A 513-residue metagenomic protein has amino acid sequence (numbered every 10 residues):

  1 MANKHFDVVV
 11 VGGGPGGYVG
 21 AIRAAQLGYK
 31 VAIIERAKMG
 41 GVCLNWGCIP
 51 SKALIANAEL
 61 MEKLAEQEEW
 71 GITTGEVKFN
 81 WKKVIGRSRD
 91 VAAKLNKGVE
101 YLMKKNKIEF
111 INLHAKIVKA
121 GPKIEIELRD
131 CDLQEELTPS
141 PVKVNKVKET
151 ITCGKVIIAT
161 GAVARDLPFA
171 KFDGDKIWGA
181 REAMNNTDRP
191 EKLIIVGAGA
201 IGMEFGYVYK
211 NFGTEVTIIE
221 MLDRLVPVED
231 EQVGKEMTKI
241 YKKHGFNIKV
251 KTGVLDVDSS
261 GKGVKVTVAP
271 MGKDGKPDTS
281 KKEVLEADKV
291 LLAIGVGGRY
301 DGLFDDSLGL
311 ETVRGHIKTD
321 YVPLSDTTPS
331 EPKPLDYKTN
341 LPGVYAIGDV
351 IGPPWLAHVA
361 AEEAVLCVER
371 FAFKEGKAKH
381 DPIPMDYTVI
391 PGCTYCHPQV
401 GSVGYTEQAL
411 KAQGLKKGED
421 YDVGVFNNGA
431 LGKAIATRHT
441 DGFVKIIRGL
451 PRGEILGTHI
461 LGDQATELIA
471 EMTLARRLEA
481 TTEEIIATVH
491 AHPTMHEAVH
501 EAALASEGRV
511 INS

Functional and structural regions predicted by a protein language model:
A2-F6, I22-Y29, I34-R189, L222-V226 (+8 more regions): Glycine-rich flavin
A2-G14, R189-G199: Beta1/beta-strand and adjacent pyrophosphate-binding region of the FAD-binding site in flavoprotein oxidoreductases
V9-G16, G20, A25-A37, I49 (+3 more regions): Flexible, glycine-rich terminal cap/loop adjacent to redox cofactors in electron-transfer oxidoreductases
G12, A159-T160, A180, V196 (+3 more regions): Short, well-ordered coil/turn residues at beta-beta hairpins and beta-strand->alpha-helix junctions within
C153-K155, A159-R165, A287-Y300, V350: Glycine-/small-residue-rich beta->alpha transition segments that form the dinucleotide
T187-E229, L356: Rossmann-like NAD(P)H-binding beta-loop-alpha module
E229-D230, L341, I347-A409, H492-S513: A conserved FAD-binding loop/helix module that cradles the flavin
L324-P354, R452: Short FAD-binding loop at a beta-strand-to-alpha-helix junction that anchors the flavin cofactor in diverse
